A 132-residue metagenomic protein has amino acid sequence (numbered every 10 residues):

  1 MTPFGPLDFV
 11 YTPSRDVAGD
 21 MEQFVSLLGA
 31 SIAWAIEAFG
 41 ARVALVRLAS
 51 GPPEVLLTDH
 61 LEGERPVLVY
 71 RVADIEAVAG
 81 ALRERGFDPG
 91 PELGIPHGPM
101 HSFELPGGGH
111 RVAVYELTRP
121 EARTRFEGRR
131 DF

Functional and structural regions predicted by a protein language model:
M1-P3, A33-W34, R47, G80-F132: Vicinal oxygen chelate
M1-P52: Core segments of cupin and vicinal oxygen chelate
P6-R15, A44-R47, D59-R85, P99-P106: Vicinal oxygen chelate
I36-F39, H60-E62, G94-P96: A short beta-turn/loop motif at secondary-structure boundaries
G51, E62, L117-R119: Residue-level signature for short turns and capping positions that connect secondary-structure elements
P53, E64, H110: Residue-level signal for beta-strand positions within conserved beta-sheet cores that form or flank
E54-T58: A short acidic-to-branched-hydrophobic micro-motif
